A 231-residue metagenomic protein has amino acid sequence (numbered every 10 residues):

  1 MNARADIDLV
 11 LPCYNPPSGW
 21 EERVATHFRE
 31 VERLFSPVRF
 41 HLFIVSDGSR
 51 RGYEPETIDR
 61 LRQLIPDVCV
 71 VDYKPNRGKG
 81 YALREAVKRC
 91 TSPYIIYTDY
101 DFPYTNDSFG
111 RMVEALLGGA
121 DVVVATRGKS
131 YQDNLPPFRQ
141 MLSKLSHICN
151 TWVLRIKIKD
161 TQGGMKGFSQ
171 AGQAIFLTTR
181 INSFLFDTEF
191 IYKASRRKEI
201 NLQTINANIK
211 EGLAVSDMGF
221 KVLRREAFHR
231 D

Functional and structural regions predicted by a protein language model:
M1-I7, P12, P16-E22, R33-S36 (+2 more regions): Hydrophobic helical membrane-anchoring modules
V31-V38, R62-D67: Short helix-capping segments at alpha-helix termini
S36-S49, V71-Y73: Short beta-strand/loop segment that forms part of the nucleotide-sugar
S46-T57, F102: A conserved acidic beta->alpha catalytic loop
P55-R89: Conserved donor nucleotide-binding strand/loop of the catalytic core
P75-R77, Y81-K88, Y94, N106-F184 (+1 more regions): Acceptor/aglycone-binding surface of glycosyltransferases and processive sugar-polymer synthases
P93-P103: Short beta-strand-to-loop acidic/aromatic patch adjacent to the donor-nucleotide binding site
